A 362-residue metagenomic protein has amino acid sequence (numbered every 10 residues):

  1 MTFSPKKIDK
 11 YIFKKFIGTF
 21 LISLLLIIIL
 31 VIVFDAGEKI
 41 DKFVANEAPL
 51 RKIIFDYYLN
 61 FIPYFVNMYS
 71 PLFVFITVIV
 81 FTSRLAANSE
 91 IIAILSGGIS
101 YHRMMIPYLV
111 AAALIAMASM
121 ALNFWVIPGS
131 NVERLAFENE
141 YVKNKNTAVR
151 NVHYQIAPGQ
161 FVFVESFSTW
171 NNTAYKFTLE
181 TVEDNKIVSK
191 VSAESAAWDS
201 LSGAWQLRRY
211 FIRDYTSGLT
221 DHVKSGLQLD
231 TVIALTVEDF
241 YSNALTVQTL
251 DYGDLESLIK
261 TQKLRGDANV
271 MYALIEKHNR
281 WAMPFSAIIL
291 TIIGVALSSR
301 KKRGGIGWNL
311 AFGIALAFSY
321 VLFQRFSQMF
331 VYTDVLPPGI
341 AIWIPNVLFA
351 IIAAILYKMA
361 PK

Functional and structural regions predicted by a protein language model:
M1-P158, T169, K186, G218 (+1 more regions): Transmembrane alpha-helices
A157-S202, Q206-Y210: Structural signature for solvent-exposed beta-strand/loop edge elements and short helix-capping sites, enriched
A193, S225-L227: N-terminal amphipathic/hydrophobic interface segments
I212-Y215: Hydrophobic lipid-interacting interfaces of membrane-associated proteins
L229-T231: Short beta-strand/turn micro-motifs at beta-sheet edges
